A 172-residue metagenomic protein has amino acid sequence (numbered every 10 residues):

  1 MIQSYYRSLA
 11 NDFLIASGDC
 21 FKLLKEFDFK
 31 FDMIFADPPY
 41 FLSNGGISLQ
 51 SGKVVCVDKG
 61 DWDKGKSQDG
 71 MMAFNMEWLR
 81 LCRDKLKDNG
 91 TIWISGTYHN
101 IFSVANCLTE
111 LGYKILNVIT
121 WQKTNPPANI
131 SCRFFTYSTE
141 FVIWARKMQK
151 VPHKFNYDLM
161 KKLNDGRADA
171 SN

Functional and structural regions predicted by a protein language model:
M1-N172: Core catalytic lobe of class I
